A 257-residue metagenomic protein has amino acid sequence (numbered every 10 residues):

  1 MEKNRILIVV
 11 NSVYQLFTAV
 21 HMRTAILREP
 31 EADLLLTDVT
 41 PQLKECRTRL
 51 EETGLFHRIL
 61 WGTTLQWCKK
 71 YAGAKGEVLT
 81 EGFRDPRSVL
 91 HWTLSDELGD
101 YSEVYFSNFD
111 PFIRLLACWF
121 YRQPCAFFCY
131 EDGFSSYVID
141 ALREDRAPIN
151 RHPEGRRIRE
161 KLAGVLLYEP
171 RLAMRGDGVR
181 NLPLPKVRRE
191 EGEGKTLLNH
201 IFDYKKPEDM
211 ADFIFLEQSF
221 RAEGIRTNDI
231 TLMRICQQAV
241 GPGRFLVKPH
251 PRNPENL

Functional and structural regions predicted by a protein language model:
M1-E2, E97-G99, E208: Short, surface-exposed loop and linker segments with low hydrophobicity and enrichment for Pro/Ser/Thr
K3-D33, T37-D38, E45, D203 (+3 more regions): N-terminal beta-strand-loop-alpha-helix module at the start of alpha/beta ligand-binding or catalytic domains
L7-L166: Active-site and donor-binding regions of nucleotide-sugar-utilizing enzymes
F83-R87, G194, I225-D229: A conditional alpha-helix N-cap/helix-loop micro-motif detector
N108-D110, S219, P251: Short, flexible loop/turn elements at secondary-structure junctions
E131-R221: A nucleotide-sugar donor-handling region in carbohydrate enzymes
E223-I225, E255-N256: Short acidic/glycine-rich loop or secondary-structure boundary segments that cap or lie
V240-L257: Catalytic donor nucleotide-activated moiety binding site of glycosyltransferases and closely related
